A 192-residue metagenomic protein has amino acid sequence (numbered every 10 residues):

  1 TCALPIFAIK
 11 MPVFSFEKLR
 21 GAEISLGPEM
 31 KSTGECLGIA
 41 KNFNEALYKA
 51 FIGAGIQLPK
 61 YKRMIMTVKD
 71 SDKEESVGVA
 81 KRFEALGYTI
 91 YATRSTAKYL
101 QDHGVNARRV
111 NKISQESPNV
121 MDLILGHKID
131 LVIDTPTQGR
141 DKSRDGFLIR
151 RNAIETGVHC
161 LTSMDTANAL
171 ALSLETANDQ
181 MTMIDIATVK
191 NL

Functional and structural regions predicted by a protein language model:
A3-L161, A167-L172, D179-Q180, I184-L192: ATP-dependent carboxylate/acyl-activation modules
